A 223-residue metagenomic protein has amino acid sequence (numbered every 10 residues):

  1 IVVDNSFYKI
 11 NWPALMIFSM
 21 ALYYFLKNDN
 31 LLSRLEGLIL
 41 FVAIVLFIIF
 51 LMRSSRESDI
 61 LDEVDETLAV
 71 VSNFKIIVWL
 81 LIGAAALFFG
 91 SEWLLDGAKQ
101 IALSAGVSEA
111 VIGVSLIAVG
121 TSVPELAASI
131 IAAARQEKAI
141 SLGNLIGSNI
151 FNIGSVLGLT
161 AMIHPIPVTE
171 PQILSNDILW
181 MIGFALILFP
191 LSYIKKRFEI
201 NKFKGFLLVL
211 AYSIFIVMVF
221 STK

Functional and structural regions predicted by a protein language model:
I1-K223: Hydrophobic alpha-helical segments, chiefly the membrane-spanning helices and signal/signal-anchor peptides
